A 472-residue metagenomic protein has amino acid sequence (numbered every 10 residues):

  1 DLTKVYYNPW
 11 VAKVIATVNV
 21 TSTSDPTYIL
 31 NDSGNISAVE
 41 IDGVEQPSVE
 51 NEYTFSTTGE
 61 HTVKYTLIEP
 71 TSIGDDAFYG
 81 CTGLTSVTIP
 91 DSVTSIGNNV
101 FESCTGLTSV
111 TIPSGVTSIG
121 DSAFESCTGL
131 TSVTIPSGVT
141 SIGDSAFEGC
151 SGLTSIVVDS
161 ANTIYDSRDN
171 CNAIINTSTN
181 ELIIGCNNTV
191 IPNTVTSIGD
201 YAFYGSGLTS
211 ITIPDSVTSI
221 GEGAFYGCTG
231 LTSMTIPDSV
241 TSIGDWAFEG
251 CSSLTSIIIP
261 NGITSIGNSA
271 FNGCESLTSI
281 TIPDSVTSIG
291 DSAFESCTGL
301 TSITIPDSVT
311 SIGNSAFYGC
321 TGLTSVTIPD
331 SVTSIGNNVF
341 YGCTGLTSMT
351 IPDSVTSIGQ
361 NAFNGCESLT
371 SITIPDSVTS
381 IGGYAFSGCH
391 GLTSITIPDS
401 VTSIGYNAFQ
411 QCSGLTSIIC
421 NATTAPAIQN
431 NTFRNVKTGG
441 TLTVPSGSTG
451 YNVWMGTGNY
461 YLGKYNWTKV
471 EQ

Functional and structural regions predicted by a protein language model:
D1-V11, K469-Q472: Enriched but not universal
N8-G34, D76: Surface-exposed beta-strand/loop patches in extracellular or lumenal glycoproteins
A16-N19, I41-G43, E60-P70, T82-S95 (+16 more regions): Structural signature of tandem-repeat unit edges
S22-P26, G34-N35, T57-H61, E69-S72: Short tyrosine-centred short linear motifs in exposed loops/low-complexity segments
Y28-N51, I183: Change to "...patches in solvent-exposed regions of secreted, membrane-anchored, or virion-exposed structural
N51-T57: Solvent-exposed segments in extracellular or luminal domains encompassing
D75-Y79, G97-E102, G120-E125, G143-E148 (+11 more regions): Consensus positions within tandem repeat domains that build extended binding/scaffold surfaces
N431-N435, T449-N466: Short, aromatic/basic amphipathic alpha-helical patches
